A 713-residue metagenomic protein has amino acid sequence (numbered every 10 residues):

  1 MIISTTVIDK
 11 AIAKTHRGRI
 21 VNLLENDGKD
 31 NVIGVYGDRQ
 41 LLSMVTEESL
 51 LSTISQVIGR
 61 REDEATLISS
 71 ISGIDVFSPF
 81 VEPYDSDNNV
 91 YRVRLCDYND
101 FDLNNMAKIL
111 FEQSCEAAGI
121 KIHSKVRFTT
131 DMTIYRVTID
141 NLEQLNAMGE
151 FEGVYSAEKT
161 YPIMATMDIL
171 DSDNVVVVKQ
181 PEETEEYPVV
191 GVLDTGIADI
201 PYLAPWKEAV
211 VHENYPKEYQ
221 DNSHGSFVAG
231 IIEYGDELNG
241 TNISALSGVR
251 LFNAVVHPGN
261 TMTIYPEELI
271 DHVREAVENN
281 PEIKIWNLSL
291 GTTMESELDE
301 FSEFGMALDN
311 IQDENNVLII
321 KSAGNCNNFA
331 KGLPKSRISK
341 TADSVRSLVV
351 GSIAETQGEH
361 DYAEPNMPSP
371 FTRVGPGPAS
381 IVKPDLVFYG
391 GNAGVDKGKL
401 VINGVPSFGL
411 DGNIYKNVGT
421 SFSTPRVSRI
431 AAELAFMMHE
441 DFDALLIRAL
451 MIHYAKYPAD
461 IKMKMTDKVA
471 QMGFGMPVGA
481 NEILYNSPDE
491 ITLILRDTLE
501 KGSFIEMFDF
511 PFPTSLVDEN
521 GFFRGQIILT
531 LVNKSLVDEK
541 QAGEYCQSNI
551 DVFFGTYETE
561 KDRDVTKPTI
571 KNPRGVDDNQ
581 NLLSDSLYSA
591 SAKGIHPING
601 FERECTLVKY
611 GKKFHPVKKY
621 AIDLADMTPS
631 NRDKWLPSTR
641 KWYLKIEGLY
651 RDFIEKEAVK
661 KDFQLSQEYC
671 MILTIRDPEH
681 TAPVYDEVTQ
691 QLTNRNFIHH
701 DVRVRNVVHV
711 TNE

Functional and structural regions predicted by a protein language model:
M1-G18, Y91-A118, G525-F614: Extended low-complexity, serine/threonine- and proline-enriched intrinsically disordered segments
I2-P181: Autoinhibitory propeptides
M106-C115, H123, N222-E300: Subtilisin-like peptidase catalytic core
K179-V210, Y215-P266, E314-N316, D343-R346 (+3 more regions): Subtilisin-like serine protease catalytic core
P188, D194-G196, Y202, R337-S428: Extracellular S/T/G-rich loop segment that most often corresponds to the catalytic His/Ser-adjacent loop
H257-S344, Y415-V418, F422-T424: Substrate-binding/access-modulating region of protease and related hydrolase catalytic domains
A470-D562: Secreted peptidase-domain scaffold signal
R524-D578, G648-E713: Exposed low-complexity, polar/acidic, P/S/T/G-rich flexible segments that act as propeptides, protease-susceptible
